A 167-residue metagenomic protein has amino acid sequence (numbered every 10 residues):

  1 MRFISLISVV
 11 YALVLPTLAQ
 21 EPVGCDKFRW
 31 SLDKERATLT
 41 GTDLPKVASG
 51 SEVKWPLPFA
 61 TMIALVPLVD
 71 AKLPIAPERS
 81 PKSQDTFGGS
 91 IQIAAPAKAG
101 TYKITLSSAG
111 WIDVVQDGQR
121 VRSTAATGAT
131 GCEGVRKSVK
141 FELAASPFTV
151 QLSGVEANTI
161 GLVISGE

Functional and structural regions predicted by a protein language model:
M1-I4: Positively charged n-region of N-terminal signal peptides that target proteins for export
V14-P16: N-terminal signal peptide c-region/cleavage motif recognized by signal peptidases
Q20-E167: Acidic, Ser/Thr/Pro
